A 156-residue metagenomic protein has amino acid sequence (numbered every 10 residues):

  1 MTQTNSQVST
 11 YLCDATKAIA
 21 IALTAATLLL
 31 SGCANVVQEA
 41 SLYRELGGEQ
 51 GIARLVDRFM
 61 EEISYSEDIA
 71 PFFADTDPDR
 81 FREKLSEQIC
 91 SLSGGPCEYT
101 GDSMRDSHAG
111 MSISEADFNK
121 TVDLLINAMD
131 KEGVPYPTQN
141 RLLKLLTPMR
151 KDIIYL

Functional and structural regions predicted by a protein language model:
T2-A22: Bacterial N-terminal signal peptides that target proteins for export
T27, Q50, I63, S112 (+1 more regions): Residues at alpha-helix boundaries and short interhelical turns
L29-G32: C-terminal motif of bacterial Sec signal peptides marking the signal peptidase cleavage site
A34-V36: Bacterial signal peptide processing site
Q38-E39, T121: N-terminal alpha-helical segment
E39-L42, E49-E87, K131, L145: Post-signal-peptide N-terminal segment of Sec-exported extracytoplasmic proteins
L46, P148-L156: Short terminal or interdomain "cap/linker" segment that borders an active site or interface and mediates
P78-F81, L85-R150: Compact alpha-helical subdomains of small soluble proteins
